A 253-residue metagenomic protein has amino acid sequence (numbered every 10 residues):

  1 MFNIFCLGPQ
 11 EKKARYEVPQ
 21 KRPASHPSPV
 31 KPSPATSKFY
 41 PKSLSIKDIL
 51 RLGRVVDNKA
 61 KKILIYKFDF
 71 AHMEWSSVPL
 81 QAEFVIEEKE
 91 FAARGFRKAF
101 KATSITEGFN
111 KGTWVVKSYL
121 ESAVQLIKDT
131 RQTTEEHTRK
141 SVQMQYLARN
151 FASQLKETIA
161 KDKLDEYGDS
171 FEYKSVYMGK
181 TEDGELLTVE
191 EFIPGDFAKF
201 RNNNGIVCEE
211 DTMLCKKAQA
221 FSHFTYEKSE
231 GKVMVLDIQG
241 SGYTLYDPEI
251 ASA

Functional and structural regions predicted by a protein language model:
M1-E11: Polybasic, Ser/Thr-rich amphipathic helices
L7, Y16-V18, V30, F39: Hydrophobic/aromatic hotspots within intrinsically disordered, low-complexity regions
K12, V18-S28: Regulatory extensions appended to serine/threonine kinase catalytic cores
H26-K117: ATP-binding glycine-rich phosphate-binding loop
F100, A148-K156, S222, Y226 (+1 more regions): Amphipathic alpha-helical interaction motifs in eukaryotic regulatory proteins
F109-C215, L245-A253: Conserved structural core of kinase catalytic domains
T212-K228: Conserved alphaE helix
T225-D247: Catalytic-loop of the protein kinase fold
